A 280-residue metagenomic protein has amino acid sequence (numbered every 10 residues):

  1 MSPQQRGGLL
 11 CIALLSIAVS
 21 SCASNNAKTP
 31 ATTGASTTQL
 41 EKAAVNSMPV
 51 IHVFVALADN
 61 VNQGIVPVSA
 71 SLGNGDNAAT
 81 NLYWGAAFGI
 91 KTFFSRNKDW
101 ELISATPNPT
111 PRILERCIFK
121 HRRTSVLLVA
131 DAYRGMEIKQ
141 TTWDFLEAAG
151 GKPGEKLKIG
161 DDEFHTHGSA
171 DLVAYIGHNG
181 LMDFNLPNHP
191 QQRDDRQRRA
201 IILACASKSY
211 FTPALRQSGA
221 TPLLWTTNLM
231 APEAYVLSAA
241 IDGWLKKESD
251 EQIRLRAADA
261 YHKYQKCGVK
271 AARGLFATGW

Functional and structural regions predicted by a protein language model:
M1-L10: Bacterial N-terminal signal peptides that target proteins for export
A18-S21: C-terminal motif of bacterial Sec signal peptides marking the signal peptidase cleavage site
N26-S104, N108: Boundary/activation segment at the start of structured domains
G34-N46, C117-K120, F164, Q192: Short boundary motifs at domain starts and secondary-structure transition points
H52-V61, D131-Y133, I176-H178, N228: Short loop/turn segments at strand-loop or loop-helix junctions that form parts of catalytic or ligand-binding pockets
A78-T166: Functional beta-strand-loop-alpha-helix junction segments that form "active/interaction loops" within catalytic
H165-G243: Catalytic cores of nucleophile-dependent amide-cleaving enzymes
D250-W280: Caspase-like cysteine protease fold
